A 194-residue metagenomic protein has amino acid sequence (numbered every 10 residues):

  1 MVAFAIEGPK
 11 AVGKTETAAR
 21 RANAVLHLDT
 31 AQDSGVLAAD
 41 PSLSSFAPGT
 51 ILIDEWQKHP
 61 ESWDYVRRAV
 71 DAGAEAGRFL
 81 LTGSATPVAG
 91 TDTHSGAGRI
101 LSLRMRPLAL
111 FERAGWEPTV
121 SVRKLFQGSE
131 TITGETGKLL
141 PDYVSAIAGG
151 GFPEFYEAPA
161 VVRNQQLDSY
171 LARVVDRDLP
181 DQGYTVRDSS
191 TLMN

Functional and structural regions predicted by a protein language model:
I6: Hydrophobic anchor at the beta1->P-loop junction of P-loop NTPases
K10: The conserved Walker
T15: Walker A/P-loop
N23-Q32: Post-Walker A helix-loop "phosphate-sensing" segment adjacent to the P-loop in P-loop NTPases
V36-L80: Conserved nucleotide-sensing/catalytic segment adjacent to the nucleotide-binding pocket in NTP-handling enzymes
P87-S102, A114-T119: Short regulatory helix/loop adjacent to the ATP-binding pocket of P-loop NTPases
G115-N194: Interdomain hinge/linker elements that couple catalytic modules in large macromolecular machines
